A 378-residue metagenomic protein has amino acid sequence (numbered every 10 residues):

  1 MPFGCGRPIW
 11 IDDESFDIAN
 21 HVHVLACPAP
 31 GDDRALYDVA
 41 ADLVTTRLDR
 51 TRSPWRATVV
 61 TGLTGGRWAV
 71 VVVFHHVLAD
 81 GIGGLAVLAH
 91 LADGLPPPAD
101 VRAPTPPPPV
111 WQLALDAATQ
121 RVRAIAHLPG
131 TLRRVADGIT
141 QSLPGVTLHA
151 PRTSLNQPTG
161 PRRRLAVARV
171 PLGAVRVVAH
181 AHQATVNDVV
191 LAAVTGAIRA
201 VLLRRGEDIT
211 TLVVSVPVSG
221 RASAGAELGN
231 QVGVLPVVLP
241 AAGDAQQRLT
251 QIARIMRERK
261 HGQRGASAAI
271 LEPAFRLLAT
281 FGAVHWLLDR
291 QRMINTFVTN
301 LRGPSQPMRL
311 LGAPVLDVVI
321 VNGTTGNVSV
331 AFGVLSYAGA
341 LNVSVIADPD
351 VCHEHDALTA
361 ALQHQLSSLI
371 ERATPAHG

Functional and structural regions predicted by a protein language model:
M1-V328, V334-A340, V345-Q363, S367-G378: Soluble acyl-CoA-dependent acyltransferase catalytic core bearing the H(X)4D motif
